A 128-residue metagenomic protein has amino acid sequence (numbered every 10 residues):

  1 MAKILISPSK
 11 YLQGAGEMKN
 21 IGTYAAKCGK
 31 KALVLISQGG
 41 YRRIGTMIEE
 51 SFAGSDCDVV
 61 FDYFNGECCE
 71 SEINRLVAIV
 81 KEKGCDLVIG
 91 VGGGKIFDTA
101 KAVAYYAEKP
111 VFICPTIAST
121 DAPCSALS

Functional and structural regions predicted by a protein language model:
M1-L87: ATP/NTP phosphate-donor binding region
E70-S128: Glycine/threonine-rich beta-strand-loop-alpha-helix active-site module that forms ligand/phosphate-binding
